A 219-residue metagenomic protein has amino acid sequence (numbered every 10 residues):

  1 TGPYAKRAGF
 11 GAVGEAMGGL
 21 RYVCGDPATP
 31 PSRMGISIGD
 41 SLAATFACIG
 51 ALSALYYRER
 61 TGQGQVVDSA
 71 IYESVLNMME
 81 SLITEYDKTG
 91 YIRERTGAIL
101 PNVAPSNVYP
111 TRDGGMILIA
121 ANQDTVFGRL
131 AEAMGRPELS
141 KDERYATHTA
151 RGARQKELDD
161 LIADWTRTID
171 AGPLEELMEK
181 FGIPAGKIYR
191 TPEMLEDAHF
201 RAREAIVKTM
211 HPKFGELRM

Functional and structural regions predicted by a protein language model:
T1-A121, G128: Active-site-adjacent "lid/gating" segments in soluble enzymes
V75, T147, M194-L195: Short secondary-structure capping/turn micro-motifs that flank functional sites
R93, P110-R112, E193-M219: Terminal low-complexity tails and localization/encapsulation signals of metabolic enzymes
P101, I169-D170, P192: Residue-level preference for nonpolar/small residues embedded in alpha-helices
P105-F181, A185, A198: Aromatic-enriched alpha-helical interface/lid elements that frame and gate functional surfaces
Y189: Conserved nucleotide- and phosphate/pyrophosphate-binding catalytic cores in adenylate/nucleotidyl-handling enzymes
